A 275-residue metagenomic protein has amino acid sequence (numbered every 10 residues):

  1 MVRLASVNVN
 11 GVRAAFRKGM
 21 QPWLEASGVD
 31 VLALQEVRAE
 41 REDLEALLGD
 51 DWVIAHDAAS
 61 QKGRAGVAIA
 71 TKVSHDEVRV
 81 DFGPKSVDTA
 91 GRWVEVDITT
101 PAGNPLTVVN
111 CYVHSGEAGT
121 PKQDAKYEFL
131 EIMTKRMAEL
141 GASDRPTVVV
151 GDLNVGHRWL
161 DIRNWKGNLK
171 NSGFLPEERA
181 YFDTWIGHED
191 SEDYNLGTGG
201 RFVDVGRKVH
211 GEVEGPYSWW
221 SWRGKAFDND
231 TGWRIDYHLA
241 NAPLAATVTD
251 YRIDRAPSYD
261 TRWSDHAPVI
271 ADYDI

Functional and structural regions predicted by a protein language model:
M1-G49, V53-A55, A59-V67, W185 (+1 more regions): N-terminal, active-site-proximal structural segment of metallo-dependent hydrolase catalytic domains
L4-V9, M20-E42, V108, R136-W159 (+4 more regions): Active-site beta-strand/loop signature of hydrolases that rely on acidic residues for catalysis
R38, D43-G116: Structured beta-strand-rich core segments of catalytic domains in phosphoester-bond hydrolases
D51, F129-T231, I235: Metal-dependent phosphoesterases centered on the DNase I-like endonuclease/exonuclease/phosphatase
D57-S60, P84-S86, A226-D230, Y259-R262: Short Gly/Pro-enriched turn/cap motifs at secondary-structure boundaries
K62-V78, E214, D228-T247, Y273: Conserved beta strand-loop-helix elements of the APE1-like EEP
G83-P84, V113-L130, G167-S172: Surface-exposed cleft-lining segments at the edges of enzyme active sites
R252-I275: Surface polyanion/phosphate-binding segment centered on an Asp-His-Pro turn
